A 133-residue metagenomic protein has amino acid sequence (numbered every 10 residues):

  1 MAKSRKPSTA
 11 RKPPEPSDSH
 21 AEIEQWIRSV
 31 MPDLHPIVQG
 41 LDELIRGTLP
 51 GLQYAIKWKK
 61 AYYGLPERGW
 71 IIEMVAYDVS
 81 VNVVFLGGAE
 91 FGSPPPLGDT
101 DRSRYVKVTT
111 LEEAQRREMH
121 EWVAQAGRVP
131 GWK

Functional and structural regions predicted by a protein language model:
M1-K133: Charge-dense, helix-prone N-terminal extensions
